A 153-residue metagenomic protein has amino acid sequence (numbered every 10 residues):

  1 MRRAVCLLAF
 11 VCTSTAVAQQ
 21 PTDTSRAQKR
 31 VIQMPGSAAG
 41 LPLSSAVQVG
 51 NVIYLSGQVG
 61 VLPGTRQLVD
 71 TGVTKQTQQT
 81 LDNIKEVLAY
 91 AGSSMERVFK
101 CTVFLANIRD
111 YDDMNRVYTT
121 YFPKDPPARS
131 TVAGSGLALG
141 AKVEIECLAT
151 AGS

Functional and structural regions predicted by a protein language model:
A4, F10-C12, A16-D82, E86-F99 (+1 more regions): N-terminal presequence-like segments and the immediate start of the first folded domain
